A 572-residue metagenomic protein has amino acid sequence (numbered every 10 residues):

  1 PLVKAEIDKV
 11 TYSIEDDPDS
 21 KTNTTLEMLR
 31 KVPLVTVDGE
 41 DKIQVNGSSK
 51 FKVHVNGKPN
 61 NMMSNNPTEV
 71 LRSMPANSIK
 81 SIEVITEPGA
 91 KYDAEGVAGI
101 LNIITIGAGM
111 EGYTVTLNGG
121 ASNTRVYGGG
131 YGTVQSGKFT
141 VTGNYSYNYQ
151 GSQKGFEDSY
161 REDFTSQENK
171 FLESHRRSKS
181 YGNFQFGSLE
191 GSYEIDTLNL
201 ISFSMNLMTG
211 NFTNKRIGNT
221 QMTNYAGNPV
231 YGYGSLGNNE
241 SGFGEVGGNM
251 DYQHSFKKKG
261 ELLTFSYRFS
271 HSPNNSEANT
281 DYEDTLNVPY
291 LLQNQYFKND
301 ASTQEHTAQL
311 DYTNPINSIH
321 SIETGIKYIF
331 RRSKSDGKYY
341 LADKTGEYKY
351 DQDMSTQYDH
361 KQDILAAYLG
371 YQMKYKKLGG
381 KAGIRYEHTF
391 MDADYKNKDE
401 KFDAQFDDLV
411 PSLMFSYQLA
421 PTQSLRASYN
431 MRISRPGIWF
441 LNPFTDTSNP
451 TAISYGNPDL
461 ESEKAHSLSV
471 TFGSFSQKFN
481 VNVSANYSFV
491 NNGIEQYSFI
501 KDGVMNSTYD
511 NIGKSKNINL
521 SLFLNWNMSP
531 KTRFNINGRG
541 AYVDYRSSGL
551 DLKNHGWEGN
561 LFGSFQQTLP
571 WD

Functional and structural regions predicted by a protein language model:
P1, T25-M28, P67-E69, E83-V84 (+1 more regions): N-terminal periplasmic accessory domains that precede and gate Gram-negative outer-membrane beta-barrel machines
P1-K21, D38-E40, N46-K50, I85-P88: Short, acidic, small-residue-rich periplasmic hinge/interaction motif at the N-terminus of Gram-negative outer-membrane
T25, K31-P33, K58-T86: Short acidic/polar hinge/loop motifs at secondary-structure boundaries that mediate gating or recognition
L26-M62: Extracytoplasmic beta-strand/coil segments of soluble accessory domains associated with Gram-negative outer-membrane
A94-L101, G109-D158, G182-Q185: Outer-membrane beta-barrel translocator/receptor signature
H175, E305-Q309, K349-T356, N457 (+4 more regions): Outer membrane beta-barrel strand-and-loop segments of large Gram-negative receptors, especially TonB-dependent
F186-N211, G237-D394, Q418, N482-Y487 (+2 more regions): Face-selective signature of the C-terminal outer-membrane beta-barrel domain
F390-D392, P421-H466, Y487-S507: Surface-exposed extracellular loop regions of Gram-negative outer-membrane beta-barrel proteins, predominantly
